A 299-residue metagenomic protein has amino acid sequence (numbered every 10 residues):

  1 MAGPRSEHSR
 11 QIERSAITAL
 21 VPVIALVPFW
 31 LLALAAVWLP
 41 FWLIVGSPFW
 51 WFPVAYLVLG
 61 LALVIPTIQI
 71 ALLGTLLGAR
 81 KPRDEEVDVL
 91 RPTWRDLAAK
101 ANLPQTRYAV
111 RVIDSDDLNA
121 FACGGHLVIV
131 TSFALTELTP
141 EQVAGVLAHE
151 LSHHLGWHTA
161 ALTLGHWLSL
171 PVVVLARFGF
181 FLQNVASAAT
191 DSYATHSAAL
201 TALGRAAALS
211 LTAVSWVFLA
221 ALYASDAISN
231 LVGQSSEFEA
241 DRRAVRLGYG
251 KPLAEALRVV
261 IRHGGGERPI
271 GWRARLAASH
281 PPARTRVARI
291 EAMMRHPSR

Functional and structural regions predicted by a protein language model:
M1-N119, V172-Q234, R262-E267, H296-R299: Hydrophobic or amphipathic, alpha-helical segments that drive membrane association/targeting
W94, V130, H149, A240 (+1 more regions): Residue-level signature of catalytic and energy-coupling elements of molecular machines, predominantly ATP/GTP-dependent
W94-A98, G233-G250: An active-site-proximal "capping" alpha-helix that borders the catalytic cofactor pocket
D117-T139: Active-site scaffold of zinc-dependent metalloenzymes
T139-L155: Short alpha-helix carrying the canonical HExxH Zn2+-binding catalytic motif
L151-L170, G250: Catalytic Zn2+-binding segment of zinc metalloproteases
T159, T163, S235, E239 (+1 more regions): Alpha-helix N-cap and coil->helix boundary residues
V217, Y223-A224, A254-R299: Long, well-structured alpha-helical subdomains associated with metal-dependent extracellular/ecto-lumenal hydrolases
